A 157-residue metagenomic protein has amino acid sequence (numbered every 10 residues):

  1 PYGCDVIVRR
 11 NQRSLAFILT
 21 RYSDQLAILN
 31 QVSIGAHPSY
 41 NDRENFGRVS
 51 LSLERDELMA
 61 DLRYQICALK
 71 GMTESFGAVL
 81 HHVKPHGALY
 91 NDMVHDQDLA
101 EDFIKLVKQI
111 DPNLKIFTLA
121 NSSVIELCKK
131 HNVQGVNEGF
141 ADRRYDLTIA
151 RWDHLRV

Functional and structural regions predicted by a protein language model:
Y2-C4, I34-P38, H81-P85, I116-T118 (+1 more regions): Hydrophobic faces of well-ordered beta-strands that scaffold small-molecule active sites in alpha/beta enzyme cores
Y2-R10, E44-M59, V94-D96, I110 (+1 more regions): Glycine-rich tight-turn/loop motif centered on a GG-T
D5-R13, S39-N45, H86-Y90, L119-N121 (+1 more regions): Active-site beta-loop-alpha junctions enriched in small/polar residues
V8-Q25, L53-A68: Glycine-rich anion/phosphate-binding loops
R21-G35, E74-G77: Acidic (Asp/Glu)-rich catalytic clusters
E44-P85, D92: Glycine/small-residue-rich loop that forms an oxyanion/phosphate-binding "nest" at active or ligand-binding sites
S75-S123: Hydrophobic, well-structured mid-protein blocks that either form specific transmembrane helices
N121-V157: Active-site rim beta-loop-alpha module in soluble metabolic enzymes
